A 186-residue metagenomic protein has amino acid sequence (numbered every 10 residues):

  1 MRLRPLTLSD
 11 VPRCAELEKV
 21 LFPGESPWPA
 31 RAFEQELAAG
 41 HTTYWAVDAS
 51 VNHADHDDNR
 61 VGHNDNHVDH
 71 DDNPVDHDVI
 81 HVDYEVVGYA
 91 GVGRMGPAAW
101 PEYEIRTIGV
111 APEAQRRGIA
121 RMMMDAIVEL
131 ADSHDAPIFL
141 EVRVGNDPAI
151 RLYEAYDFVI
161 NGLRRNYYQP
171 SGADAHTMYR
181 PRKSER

Functional and structural regions predicted by a protein language model:
M1-L3: Extreme N-terminal starter segment of soluble prokaryotic enzymes
P5-G62, D69-E113, R121-D132, R182-E185: Acetyl-CoA-dependent GNAT
T7, Y44-W45, P137-F139, R143-D147 (+2 more regions): C-terminal "cap" of GNAT-fold acetyltransferases
E36, D132, P148-A149, S171: Short secondary-structure boundary/hinge segments and terminal tails
I108-D125, R143-R151, A155-Y156: Conserved glycine-rich acetyl-CoA-binding loop
R117, S133-A136: Short coil/turn segments at alpha/beta junctions that flank glycine-rich nucleotide-binding fingerprints
I160-G162: A secondary-structure capping/hinge motif
